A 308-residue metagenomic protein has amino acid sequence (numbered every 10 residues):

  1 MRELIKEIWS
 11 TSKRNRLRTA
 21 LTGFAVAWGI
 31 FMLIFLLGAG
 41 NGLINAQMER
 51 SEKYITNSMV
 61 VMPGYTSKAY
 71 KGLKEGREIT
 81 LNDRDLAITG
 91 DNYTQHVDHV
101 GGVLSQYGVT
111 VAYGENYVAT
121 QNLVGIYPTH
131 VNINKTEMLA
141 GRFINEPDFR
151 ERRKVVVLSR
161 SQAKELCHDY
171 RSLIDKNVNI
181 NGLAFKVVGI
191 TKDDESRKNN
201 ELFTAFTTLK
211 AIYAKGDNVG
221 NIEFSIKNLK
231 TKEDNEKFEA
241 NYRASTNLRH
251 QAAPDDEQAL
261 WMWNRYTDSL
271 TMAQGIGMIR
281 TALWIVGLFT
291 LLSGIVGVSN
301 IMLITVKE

Functional and structural regions predicted by a protein language model:
M1-F31: N-terminal Sec/SRP start-transfer signal
W9, K13, N41-I44, M48 (+2 more regions): Alpha-helical membrane-interface segments at transmembrane helix boundaries
N15, V296-E308: Interfacial "coupling" helices/loops that link adjacent transmembrane helices in transporter permeases
A20-W28, L173, G277-N300: Internal alpha-helical transmembrane segments of multipass membrane proteins, especially hydrophobic lipid-embedded
N41-N122, T129, E165, A211 (+2 more regions): Hydrophobic, regular-secondary-structure patches
T129-I144, K154-P254: Mid-to-C-terminal secondary-structure elements that act as membrane-proximal/extracytoplasmic interface segments
E236-K237, A253-G287: Peri-transmembrane interface segments
